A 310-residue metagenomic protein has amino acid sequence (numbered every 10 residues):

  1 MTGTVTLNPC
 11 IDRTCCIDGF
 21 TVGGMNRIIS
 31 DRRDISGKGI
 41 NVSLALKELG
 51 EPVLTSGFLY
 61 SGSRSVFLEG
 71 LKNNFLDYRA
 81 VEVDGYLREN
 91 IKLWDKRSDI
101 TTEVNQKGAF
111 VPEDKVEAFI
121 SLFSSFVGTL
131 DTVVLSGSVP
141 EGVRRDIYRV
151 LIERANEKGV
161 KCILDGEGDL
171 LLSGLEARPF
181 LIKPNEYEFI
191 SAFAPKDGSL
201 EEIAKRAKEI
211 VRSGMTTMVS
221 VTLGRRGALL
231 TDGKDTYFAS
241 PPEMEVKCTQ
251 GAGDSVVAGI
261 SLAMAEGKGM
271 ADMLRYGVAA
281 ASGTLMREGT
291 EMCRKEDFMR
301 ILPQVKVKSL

Functional and structural regions predicted by a protein language model:
M1-S56, R64-V66: Glycine-rich phosphate/adenosyl-contacting loop at the front of the ribokinase-like
G24, E48-L130, R300-L310: Conserved N-terminal subdomain of the carbohydrate kinase-like
L44, I91-L93, G227-T231: Short beta-strand scaffold segments in enzyme catalytic cores
K47, N156, A265: Gly/Ala-rich phosphate-binding loop of Rossmann-like dinucleotide-binding domains, activating on the conserved
T102-N105, L130-G137, D165, K183-E186: Short beta-strands and strand-loop turn motifs
P112-V150, A155: Hydrophobic alpha-helical segments and helix pairs
D146-K234: Conserved phosphate/ATP/ADP-binding segment of small-molecule kinases
L172, L200-L310: Conserved phosphate-binding/catalytic region of the ribokinase-like
